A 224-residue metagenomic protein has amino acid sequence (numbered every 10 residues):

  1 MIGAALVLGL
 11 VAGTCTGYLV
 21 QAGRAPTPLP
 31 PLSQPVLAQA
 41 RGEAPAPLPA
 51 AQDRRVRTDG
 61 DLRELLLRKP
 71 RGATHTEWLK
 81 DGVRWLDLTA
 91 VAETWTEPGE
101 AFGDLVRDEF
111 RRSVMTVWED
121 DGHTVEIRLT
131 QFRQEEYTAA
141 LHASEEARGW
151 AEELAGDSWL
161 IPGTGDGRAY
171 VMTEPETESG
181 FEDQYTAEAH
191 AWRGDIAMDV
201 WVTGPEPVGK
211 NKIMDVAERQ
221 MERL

Functional and structural regions predicted by a protein language model:
M1-L8: N-terminal export and membrane-targeting signals
A5, G13-V114: N-terminal "mature-domain start" segment
R24, E135-Y137, V208: Residue-level signal for secondary-structure boundary sites
R112-A140: A short acidic-to-branched-hydrophobic micro-motif
V117-W118, E145-E152, Q220-L224: Hydrophobic, Leu/Ile/Phe/Ala-enriched alpha-helical segments that form helix-helix packing faces
L129, H142, I213-A217: Extracytoplasmic/secreted envelope proteins and their assembly/folding machinery, especially bacterial periplasmic
E135-A187: Short Gly/Thr-rich strand-loop-strand
E178-L224: Extracytoplasmic/luminal low-complexity segments enriched in Pro/Gly and acidic/polar residues that act as flexible
